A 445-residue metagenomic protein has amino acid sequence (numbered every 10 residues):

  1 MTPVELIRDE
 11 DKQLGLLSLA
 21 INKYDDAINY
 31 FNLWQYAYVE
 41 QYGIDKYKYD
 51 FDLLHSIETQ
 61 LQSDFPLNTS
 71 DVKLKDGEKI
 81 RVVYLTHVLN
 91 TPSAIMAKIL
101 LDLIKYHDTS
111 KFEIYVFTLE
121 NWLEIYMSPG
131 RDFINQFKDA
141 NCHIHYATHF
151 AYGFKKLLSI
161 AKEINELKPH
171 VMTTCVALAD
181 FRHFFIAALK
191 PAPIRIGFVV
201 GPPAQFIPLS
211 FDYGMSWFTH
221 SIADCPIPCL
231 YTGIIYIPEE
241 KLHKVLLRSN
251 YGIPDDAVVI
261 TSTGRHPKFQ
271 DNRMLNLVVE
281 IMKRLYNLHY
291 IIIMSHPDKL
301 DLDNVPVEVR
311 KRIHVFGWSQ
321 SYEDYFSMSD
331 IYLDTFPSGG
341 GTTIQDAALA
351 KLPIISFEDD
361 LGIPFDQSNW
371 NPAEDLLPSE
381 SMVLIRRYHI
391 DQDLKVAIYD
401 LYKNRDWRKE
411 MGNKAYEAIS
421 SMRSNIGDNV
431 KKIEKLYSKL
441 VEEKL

Functional and structural regions predicted by a protein language model:
T2-H143: N-terminal subdomain of nucleotide-sugar transferases
Y38-S56, P191-L242: Active-site-proximal region of nucleotide-activated glycan assembly enzymes, centered on histidine/acidic-rich loops
P92-Y106, S110, I227-P306, K311-S319: Conserved catalytic-core segment of nucleotide-activated headgroup transferases in glycan assembly
H149-L158, H296-D298, I313-Y325, G339-G340: Conserved active-site histidine-acidic residue motif and adjacent donor-binding/catalytic loop of glycosyltransferases
L158-K162, L167, W318-D330, L349: Short acidic alpha-helix that forms the nucleotide-activated donor recognition element in Leloir-type transferases
L167-M172, S327-G340, L352-P353: Acidic donor-binding loop of glycosyltransferase active sites
T335-S421: Catalytic binding pocket for nucleotide-activated donors in carbohydrate/polymer assembly enzymes
S424-L445: C-terminal alpha-helical cap of glycosyltransferases
